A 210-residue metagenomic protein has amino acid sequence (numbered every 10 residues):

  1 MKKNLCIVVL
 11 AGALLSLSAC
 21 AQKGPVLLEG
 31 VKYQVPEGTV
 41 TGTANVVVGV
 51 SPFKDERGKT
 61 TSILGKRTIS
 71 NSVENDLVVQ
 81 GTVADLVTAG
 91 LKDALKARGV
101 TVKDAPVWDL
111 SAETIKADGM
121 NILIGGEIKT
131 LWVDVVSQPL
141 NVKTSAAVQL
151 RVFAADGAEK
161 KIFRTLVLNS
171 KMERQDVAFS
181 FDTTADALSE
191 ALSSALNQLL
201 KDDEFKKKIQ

Functional and structural regions predicted by a protein language model:
M1-C20: Sec-dependent bacterial lipoprotein signal peptides
C20-D93, D203-Q210: A structural "domain/chain start" motif
A21-Y33, P106-K161: Surface-exposed short loop/turn segments
P52-E56, E127-V133, N169-S170: Generic short beta-strand segments
T68-T82, A155-K201: Short secondary-structure boundary motifs at beta->alpha junctions and helix caps
K92-V100, L196-F205: Sec-exported extracytoplasmic/periplasmic mature domains
G99-W108, Q138, K208-I209: Surface-exposed patches in mature extracellular/periplasmic domains of secreted proteins
